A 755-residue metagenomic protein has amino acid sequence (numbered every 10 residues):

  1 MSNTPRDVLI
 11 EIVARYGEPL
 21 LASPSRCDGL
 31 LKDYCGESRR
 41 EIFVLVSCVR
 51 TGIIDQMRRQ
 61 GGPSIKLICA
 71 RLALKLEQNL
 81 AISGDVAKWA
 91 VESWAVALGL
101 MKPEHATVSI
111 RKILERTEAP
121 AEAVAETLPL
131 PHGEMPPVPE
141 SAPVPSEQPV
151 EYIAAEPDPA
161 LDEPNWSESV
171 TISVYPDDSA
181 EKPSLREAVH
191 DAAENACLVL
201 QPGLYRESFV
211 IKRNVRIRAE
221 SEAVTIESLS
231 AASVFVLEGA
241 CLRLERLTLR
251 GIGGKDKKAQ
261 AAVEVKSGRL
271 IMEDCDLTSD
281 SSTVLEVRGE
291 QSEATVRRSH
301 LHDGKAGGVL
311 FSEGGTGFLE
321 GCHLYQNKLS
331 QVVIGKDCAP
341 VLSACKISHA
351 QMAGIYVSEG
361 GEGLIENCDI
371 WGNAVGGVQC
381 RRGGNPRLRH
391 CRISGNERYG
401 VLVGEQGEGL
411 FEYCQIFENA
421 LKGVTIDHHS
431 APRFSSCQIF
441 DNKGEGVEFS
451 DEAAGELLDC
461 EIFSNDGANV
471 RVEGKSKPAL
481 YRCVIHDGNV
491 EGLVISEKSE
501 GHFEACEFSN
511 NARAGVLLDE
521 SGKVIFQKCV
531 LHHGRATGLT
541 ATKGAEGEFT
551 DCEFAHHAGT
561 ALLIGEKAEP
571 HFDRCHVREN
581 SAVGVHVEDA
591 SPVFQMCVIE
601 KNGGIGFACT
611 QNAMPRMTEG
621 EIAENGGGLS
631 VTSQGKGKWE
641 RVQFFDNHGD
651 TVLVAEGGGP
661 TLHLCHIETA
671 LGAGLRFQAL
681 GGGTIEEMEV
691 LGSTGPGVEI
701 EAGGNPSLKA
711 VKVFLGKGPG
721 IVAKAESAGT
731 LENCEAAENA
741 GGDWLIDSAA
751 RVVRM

Functional and structural regions predicted by a protein language model:
M1-P120: Charged, amphipathic alpha-helical regulatory modules used for macromolecular assembly or allosteric control
R111-W166, Q643, E735: Low-complexity, Pro/Ser/Thr/Gly/Ala-rich intrinsically disordered linkers and tails that serve as
S167-V199: Acidic Gly/Asp/Thr-rich repetitive segments characteristic of extracellular carbohydrate-active and adhesion proteins
K182, A223-I226: Surface-exposed loop/edge segments in extracytoplasmic proteins
H190-A192, Y205-R218, T225-L270, T283-E290 (+1 more regions): Extracellular beta-strand-rich solenoid/capping regions of secreted or surface-exposed proteins that bind or remodel
S221-E222, C241-G251, R269-S279, E293-K305 (+20 more regions): Right-handed parallel beta-helix
S228-F235, K255-E264, S279-R288, D303-S312 (+20 more regions): Extracellular beta-strand/beta-solenoid scaffold signature
